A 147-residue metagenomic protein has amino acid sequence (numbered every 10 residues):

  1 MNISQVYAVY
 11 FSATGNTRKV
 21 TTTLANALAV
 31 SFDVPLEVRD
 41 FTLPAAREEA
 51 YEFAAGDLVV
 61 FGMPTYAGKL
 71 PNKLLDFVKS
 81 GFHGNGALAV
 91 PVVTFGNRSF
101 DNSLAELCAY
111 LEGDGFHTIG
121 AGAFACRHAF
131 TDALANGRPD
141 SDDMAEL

Functional and structural regions predicted by a protein language model:
M1-A8, S12-L43, E49-L147: FMN-binding flavodoxin-like domain, especially the glycine-rich phosphate-binding loop
